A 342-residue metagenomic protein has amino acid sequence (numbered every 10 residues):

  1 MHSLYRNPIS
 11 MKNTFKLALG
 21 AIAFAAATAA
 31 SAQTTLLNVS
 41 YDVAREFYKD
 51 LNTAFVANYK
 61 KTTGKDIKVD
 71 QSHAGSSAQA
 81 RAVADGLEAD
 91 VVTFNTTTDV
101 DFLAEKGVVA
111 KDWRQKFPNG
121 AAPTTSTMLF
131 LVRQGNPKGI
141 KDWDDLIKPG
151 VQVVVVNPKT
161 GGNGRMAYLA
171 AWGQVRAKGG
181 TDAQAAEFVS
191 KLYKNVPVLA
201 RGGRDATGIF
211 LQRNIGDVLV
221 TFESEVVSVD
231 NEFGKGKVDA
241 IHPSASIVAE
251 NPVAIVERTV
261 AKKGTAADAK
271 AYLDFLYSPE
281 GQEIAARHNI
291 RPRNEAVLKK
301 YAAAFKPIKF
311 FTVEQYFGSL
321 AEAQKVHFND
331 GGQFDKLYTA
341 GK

Functional and structural regions predicted by a protein language model:
L4-L19: Bacterial N-terminal signal peptides that target proteins for export
A27-S31: N-terminal signal peptide c-region/cleavage motif recognized by signal peptidases
Q33-G161, A302-A303, D335-K342: N-terminal segment of the mature folded domain
V39-Y41, V132-Q134, Q152-K178, L192-V196 (+1 more regions): Short beta-strand->loop
T127-N136, E250-A267, I284-H288: A bilobed periplasmic-binding-protein/Venus flytrap-type ligand-binding module shared by bacterial periplasmic
G135-K141, T160, G173-T181, T259-A267: Short helix-loop capping/hinge motifs at secondary-structure junctions, enriched in acidic/polar residues
K178-S244: Ligand-binding pocket segment of bilobal, Venus flytrap-like solute-binding proteins
V260-K342: Extracellular/periplasmic juxtamembrane helices and adjacent flexible linkers that interface with membrane partners
